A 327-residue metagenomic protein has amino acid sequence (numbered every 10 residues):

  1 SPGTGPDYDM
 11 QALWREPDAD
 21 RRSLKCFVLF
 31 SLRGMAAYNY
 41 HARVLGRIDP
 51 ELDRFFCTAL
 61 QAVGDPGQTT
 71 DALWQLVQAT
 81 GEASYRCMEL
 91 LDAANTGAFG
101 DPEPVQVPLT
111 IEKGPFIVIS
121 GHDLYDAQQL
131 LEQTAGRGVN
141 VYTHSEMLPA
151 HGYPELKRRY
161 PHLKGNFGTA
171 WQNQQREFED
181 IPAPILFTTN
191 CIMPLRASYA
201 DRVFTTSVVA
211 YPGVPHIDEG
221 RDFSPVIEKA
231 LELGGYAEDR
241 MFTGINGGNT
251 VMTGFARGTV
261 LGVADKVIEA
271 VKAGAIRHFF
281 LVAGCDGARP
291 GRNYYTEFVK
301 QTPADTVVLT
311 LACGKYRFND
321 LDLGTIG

Functional and structural regions predicted by a protein language model:
S1-G327: Metallocofactor- and cofactor-centric catalytic cores in central/energy metabolism, strongly enriched
